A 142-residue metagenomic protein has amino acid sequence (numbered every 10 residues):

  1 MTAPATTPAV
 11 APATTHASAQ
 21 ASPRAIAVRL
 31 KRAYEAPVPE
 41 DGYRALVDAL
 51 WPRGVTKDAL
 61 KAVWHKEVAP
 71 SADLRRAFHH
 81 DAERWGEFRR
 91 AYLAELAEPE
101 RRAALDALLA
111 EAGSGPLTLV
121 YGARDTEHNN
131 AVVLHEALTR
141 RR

Functional and structural regions predicted by a protein language model:
T2-R142: Residues lining hydrophobic/aromatic ligand-binding pockets adjacent to catalytic sites
